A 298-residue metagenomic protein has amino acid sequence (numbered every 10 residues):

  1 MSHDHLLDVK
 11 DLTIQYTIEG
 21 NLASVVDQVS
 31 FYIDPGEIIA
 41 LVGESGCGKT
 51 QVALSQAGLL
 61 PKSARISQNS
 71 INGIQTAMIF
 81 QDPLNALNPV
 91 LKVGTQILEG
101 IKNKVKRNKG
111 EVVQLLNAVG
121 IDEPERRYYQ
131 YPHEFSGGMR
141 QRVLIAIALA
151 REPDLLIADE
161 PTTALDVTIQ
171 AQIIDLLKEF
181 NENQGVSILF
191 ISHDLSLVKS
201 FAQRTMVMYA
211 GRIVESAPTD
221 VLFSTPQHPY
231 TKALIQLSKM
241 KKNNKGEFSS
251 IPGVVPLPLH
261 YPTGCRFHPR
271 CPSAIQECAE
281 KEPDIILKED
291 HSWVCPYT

Functional and structural regions predicted by a protein language model:
H3-H5, E125-R126, S216-T298: Short catalytic/signature loops enriched in Gly
L7-V9, V26, L177: Conserved structural motif at the start of ABC-family nucleotide-binding domains
V42-G43: The feature captures the beta-strand-to-loop junction immediately N-terminal to the Walker
K109-R126, I235-Q236: Conserved ABC ATPase "signature" region
Q130-F135, M139: Conserved ABC ATPase signature
A150-D154: A short, proline-enriched helix->beta-strand linker immediately N-terminal to the Walker B motif in ABC-type P-loop
I157, P161, L165-G246: P-loop NTP-binding/switch modules centered on Walker-like glycine-rich loops
